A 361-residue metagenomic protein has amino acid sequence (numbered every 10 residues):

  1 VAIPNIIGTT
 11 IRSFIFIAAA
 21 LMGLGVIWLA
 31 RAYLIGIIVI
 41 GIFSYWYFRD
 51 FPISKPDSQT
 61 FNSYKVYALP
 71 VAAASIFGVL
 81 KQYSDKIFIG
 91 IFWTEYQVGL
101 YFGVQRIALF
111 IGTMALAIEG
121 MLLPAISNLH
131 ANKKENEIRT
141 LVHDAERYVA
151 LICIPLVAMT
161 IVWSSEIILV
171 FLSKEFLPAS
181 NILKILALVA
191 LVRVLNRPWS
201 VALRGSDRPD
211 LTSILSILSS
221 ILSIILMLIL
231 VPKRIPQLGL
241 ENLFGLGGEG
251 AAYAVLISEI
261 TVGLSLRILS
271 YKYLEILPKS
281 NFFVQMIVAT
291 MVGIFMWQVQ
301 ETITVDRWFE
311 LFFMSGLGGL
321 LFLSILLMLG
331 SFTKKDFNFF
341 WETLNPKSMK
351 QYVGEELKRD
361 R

Functional and structural regions predicted by a protein language model:
V1, V66-A73, V104-L109, Y148-I152 (+5 more regions): Short alpha-helical transmembrane interface motifs in multi-pass membrane proteins
I3, V26-I27, I42-Q82, M121 (+3 more regions): Interhelical loop/hinge segments that connect adjacent transmembrane helices in multipass membrane
N5-F14, Y33-I42, Y64, A68 (+9 more regions): Hydrophobic alpha-helical transmembrane bundles that constitute the permease/transmembrane domains of multi-pass
T10-G41, D207-D210, I217-L264, I276 (+2 more regions): Membrane-interface helix-loop junctions in multi-pass transport and translocation proteins
S13, I17-L21, G41-W46, I87 (+10 more regions): Membrane-embedded alpha-helical segments of multi-pass transporters/permeases
A74-Q82, I224-V231, T290-V305, E355-D360: Hydrophobic alpha-helical transmembrane segments in multi-pass integral membrane proteins
L100-I217: Specific pore-lining/lateral-gate transmembrane helices of multi-pass inner-membrane transport and insertion machines
W297-R361: Membrane-proximal transmembrane or re-entrant/amphipathic helices at the cytosolic face
